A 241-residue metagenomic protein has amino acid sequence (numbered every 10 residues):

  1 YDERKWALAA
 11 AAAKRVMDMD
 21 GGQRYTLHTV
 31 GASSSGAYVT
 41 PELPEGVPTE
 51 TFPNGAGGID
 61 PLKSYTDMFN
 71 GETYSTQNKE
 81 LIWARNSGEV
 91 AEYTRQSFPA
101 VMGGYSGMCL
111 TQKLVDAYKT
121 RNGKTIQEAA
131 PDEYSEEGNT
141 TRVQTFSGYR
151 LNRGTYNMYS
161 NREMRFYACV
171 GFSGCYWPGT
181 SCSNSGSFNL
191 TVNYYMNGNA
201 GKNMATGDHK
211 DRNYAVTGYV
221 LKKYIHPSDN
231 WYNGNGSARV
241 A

Functional and structural regions predicted by a protein language model:
Y1-N203: An aromatic- and glycine-enriched ligand-binding surface/loop that stacks and positions planar moieties
T155, S160, F172, Y176 (+1 more regions): Conserved, well-structured interaction surfaces
